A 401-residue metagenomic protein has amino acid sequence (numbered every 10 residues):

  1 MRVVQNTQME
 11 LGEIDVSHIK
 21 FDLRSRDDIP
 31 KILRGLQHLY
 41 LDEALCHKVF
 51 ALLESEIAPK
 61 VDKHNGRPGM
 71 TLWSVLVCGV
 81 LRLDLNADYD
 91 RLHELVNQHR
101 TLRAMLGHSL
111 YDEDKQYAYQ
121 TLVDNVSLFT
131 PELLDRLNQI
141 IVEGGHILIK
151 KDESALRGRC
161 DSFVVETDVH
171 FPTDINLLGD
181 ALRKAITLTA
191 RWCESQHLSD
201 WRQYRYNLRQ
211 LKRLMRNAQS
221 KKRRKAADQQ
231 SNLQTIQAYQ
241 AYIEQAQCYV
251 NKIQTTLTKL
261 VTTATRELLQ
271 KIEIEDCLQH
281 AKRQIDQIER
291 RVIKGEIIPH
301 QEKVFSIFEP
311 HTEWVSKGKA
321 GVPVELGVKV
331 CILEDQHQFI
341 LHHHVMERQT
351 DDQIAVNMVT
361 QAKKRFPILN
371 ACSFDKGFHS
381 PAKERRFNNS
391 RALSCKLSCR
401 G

Functional and structural regions predicted by a protein language model:
M1-A51, S55: Charged, often Cys/His-bearing segments associated with DNA-binding zinc-finger transcription factors
V49-R67: Short, Lys/Arg-enriched N-terminal segment that forms or immediately precedes the first helix of a structured domain
L76-N86: Alpha-helical support elements that line or immediately flank enzyme active sites and cofactor-binding pockets
L92-H108: DNA-recognition alpha helix
S109, E113-E309: Active-site- or DNA-interface-adjacent structural scaffold in DNA-acting proteins
H311, K319-R365: Electropositive, glycine- and tryptophan-enriched low-complexity nucleic-acid-binding patches
K376-G401: Helix-centered, glycine/charged polyanion-binding patches within enzymatic domains that contact phosphate-containing
